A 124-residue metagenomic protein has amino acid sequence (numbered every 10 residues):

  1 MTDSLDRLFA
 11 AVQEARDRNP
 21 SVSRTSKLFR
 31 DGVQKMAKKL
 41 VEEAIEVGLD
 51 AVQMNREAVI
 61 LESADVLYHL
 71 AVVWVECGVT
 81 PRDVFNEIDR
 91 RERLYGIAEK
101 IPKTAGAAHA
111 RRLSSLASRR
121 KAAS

Functional and structural regions predicted by a protein language model:
M1-E62, L67-S124: Flexible "arm" and connector segments at domain edges
